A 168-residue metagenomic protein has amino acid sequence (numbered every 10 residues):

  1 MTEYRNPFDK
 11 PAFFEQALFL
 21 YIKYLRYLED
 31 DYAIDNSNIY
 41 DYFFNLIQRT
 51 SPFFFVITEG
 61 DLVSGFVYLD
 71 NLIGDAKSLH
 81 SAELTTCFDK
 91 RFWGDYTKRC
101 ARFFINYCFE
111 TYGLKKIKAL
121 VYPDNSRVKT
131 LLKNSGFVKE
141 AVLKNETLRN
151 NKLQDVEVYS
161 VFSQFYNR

Functional and structural regions predicted by a protein language model:
M1-Y21, F54-R168: Acyl-donor (CoA/ACP) binding surface of acyl/acetyltransferases
L18-D35: Helix-loop element at the rim of GNAT/NAT acetyltransferase active sites that forms part of the acceptor-substrate
L25-E29, I47, Y112, N167: Secondary-structure transition/hinge residues
A33-F53: Active-site rim helix/loop that mediates acceptor-substrate recognition in acyltransferases
